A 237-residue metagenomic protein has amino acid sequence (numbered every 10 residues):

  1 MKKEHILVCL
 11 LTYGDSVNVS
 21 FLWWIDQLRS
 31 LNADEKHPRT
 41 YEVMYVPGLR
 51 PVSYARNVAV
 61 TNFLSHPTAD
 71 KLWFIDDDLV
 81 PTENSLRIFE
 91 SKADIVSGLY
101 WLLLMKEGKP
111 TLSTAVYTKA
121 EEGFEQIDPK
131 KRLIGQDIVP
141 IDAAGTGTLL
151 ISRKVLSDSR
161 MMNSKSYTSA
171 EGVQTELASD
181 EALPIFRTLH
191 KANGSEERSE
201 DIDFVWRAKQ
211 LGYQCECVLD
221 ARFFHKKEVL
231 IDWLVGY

Functional and structural regions predicted by a protein language model:
M1-R50: N-proximal low-complexity "stem/linker" segments adjacent to membrane-targeting elements
W23-Q27, V58, I88: Alpha-helical elements of Rossmann-like donor-binding domains used by nucleotide-donor carbohydrate transfer enzymes
V52-S65, W206: Short, conserved alpha-helix that lines the donor NDP-sugar binding/gating region of sugar-transfer enzymes
S53, M105, H225-K226: Generic structural signal for helix capping and beta-alpha/helix-loop junctions
V60, T82-R187: Conserved catalytic core of nucleotide-sugar-dependent glycosyltransferases
P67-V80: Short beta-strand-to-loop acidic/aromatic patch adjacent to the donor-nucleotide binding site
T68-A69, A93, Y213: Short, high-confidence coil segments that cap the C-terminus of an alpha-helix and link into the following beta-strand
M162-Y237: C-terminal catalytic/acceptor-binding lobe
